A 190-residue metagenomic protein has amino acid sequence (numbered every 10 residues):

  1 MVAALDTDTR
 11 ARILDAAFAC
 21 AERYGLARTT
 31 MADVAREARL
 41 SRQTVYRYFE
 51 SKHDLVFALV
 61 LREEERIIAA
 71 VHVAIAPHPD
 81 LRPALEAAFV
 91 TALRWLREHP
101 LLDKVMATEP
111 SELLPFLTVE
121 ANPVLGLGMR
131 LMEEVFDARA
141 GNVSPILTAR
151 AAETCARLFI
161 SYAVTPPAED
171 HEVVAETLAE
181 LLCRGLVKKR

Functional and structural regions predicted by a protein language model:
M1-Y24, R28-E37, D54-F57, R62-E65: Basic, helix-initiating cap at the start of DNA-binding domains
T7, A11, D15, L61 (+5 more regions): Generic detection of well-ordered alpha-helical segments
A16, C20, T44, A70 (+3 more regions): Amphipathic alpha-helical interface segments
A38-F49: Short hydrophobic/aromatic patch on the recognition helix
A58, H72-E98, A152: Hydrophobic alpha-helical connector segments
E65-I68, L113-E153: Amphipathic alpha-helical packing segments from all-alpha helical-bundle domains
L96-N122: Amphipathic alpha-helical segments used for helix-helix packing
K104-A107, T118, A138-L182: Hydrophobic/aromatic-rich alpha-helical bundle segments in the mid-to-C-terminal region
